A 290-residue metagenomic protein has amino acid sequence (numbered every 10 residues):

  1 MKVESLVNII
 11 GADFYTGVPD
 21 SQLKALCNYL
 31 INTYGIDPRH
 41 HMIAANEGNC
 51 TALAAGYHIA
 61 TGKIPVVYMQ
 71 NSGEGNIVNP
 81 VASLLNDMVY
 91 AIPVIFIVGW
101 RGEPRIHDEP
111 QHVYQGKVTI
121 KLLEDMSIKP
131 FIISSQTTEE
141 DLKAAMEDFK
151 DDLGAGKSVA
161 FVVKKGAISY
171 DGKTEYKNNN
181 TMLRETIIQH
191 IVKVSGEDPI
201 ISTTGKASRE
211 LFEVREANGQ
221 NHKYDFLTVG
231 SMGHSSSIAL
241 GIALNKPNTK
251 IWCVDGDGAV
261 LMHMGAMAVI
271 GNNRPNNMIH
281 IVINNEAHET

Functional and structural regions predicted by a protein language model:
M1-E124, I128-L240, L244-T249: Thiamine diphosphate
H40, L227-S231, G256, V260 (+1 more regions): Short, surface-exposed loop/turn motifs that are enriched in glycine and acidic residues and include a nearby proline
M69-S72, T249-V260, G265-M267: DG-centered beta-turn motif at the end of beta-strands
V81-L85, A91-V94, H263-N285: A short alpha/beta connector and helix-capping loop motif
R105, E286-T290: Long, charge-dense
V163, V254-D257, I283: Active-site flanking residues adjacent to catalytic metal/cofactor-binding acidic residues
G166, N285-E286: Short connector loops/turns at beta-strand edges and beta->alpha or beta->beta junctions
Y170, H263, T290: Conserved protein kinase catalytic core
